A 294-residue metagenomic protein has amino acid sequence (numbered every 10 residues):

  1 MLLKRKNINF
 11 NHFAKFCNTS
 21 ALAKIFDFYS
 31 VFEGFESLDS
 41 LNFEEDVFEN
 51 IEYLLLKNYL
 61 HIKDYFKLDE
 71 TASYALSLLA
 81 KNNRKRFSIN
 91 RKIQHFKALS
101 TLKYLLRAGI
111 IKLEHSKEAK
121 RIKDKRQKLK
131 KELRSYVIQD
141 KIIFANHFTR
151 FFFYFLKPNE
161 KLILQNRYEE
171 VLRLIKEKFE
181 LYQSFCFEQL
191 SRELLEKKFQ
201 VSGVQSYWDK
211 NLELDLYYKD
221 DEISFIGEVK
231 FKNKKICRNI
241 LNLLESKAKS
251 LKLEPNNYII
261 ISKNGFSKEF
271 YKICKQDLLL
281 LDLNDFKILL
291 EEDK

Functional and structural regions predicted by a protein language model:
M1-K63, E70: Amphipathic alpha-helical "lid/sensor" segments that cap RecA-like P-loop NTPase cores
L2-N9, A98, G227, N256: Functionally constrained cores in energy, signaling, and assembly domains
N7, E33-E36, L68, Y74 (+6 more regions): Generic hydrophobic/packing signal
F10-C17, V31-L41, I89-I93, L194-L195 (+2 more regions): Alpha-helix C-terminal capping segments
N18-F28, F35, D69, R91-A98 (+2 more regions): Short, structured coil/loop segments at alpha-helix boundaries
A21, N42-D46, K85, C237 (+2 more regions): Helix N-terminus capping/helix-initiation residues
Y53-D209: Accessory nucleic acid-recognition modules appended to NTPase machines
R134-K294: A cross-kingdom feature that marks ATP-driven nucleic-acid transaction machinery
